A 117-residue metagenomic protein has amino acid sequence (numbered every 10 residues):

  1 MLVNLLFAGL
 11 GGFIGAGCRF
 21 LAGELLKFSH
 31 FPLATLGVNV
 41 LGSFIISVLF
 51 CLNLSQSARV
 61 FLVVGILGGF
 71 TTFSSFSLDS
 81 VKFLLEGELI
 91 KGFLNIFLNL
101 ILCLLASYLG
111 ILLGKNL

Functional and structural regions predicted by a protein language model:
M1-L117: Membrane-interface helix-loop junctions in multi-pass transporters/channels
